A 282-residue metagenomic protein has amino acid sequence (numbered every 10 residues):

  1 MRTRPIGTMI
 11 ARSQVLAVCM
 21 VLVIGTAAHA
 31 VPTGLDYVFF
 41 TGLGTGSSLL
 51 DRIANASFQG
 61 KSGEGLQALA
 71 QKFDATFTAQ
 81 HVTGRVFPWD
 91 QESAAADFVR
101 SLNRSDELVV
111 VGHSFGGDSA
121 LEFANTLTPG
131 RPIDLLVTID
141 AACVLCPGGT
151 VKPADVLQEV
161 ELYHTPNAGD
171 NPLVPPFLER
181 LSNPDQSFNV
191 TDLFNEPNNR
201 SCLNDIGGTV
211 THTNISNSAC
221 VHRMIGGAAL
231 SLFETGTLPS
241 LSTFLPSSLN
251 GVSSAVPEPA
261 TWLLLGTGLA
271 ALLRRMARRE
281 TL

Functional and structural regions predicted by a protein language model:
M1-A11, E280-L282: N-terminal secretory signal peptides that target proteins for export/translocation
Q14-G25: Bacterial N-terminal signal peptides
T26-V31: Sec/Tat signal peptide C-region and signal peptidase I cleavage site
P32-D106: Active-site catalytic motif of lipid deacylating hydrolases and related acyltransferases
G34-V38, G44-S47, Q91-P176: Serine-dependent carboxylesterase/thioesterase catalytic core of lipase-like alpha/beta-hydrolase/SGNH enzymes
E64, A68, K72, D97 (+4 more regions): Extracytoplasmic/secreted proteins, especially bacterial periplasmic and envelope-associated proteins
T150, A154-A255: C-terminal catalytic-base region of ester-bond hydrolases, centering on the histidine of the charge-relay
P257-R275: A short, hydrophobic C-terminal helix/tail in secreted or cell-surface proteins
